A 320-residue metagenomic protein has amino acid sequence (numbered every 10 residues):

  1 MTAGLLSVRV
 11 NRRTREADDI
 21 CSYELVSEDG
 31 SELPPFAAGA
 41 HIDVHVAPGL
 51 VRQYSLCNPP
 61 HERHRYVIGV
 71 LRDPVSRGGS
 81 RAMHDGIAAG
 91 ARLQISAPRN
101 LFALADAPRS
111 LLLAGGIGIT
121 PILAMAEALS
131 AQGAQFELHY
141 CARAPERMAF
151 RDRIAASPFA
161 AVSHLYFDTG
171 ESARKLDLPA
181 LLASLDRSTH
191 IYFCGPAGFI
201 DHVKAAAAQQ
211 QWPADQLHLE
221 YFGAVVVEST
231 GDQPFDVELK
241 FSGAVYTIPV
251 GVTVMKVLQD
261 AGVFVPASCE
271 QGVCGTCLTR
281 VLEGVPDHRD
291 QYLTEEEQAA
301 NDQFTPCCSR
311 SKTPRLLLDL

Functional and structural regions predicted by a protein language model:
T2-R92, S96, A142-P145: Ferredoxin-reductase
A37-A40, E228-D236, V273-G275: A short, compositionally biased
A38-A40, C57-H61, V250-M255, L293-E296 (+1 more regions): A short, sequence-level motif marking secondary-structure junctions
H45, E238-K240, R280-V281: A general beta-strand register signal
R81-F241, T247: FNR/FR-type flavoprotein reductase catalytic core
Q233-P266: C-terminal accessory/binding modules appended to enzymatic or scaffolding proteins
V257-A261, P266, G275-L320: Iron-sulfur (Fe-S) cluster-binding segments and ferredoxin-like electron-carrier domains, especially [2Fe-2S]
